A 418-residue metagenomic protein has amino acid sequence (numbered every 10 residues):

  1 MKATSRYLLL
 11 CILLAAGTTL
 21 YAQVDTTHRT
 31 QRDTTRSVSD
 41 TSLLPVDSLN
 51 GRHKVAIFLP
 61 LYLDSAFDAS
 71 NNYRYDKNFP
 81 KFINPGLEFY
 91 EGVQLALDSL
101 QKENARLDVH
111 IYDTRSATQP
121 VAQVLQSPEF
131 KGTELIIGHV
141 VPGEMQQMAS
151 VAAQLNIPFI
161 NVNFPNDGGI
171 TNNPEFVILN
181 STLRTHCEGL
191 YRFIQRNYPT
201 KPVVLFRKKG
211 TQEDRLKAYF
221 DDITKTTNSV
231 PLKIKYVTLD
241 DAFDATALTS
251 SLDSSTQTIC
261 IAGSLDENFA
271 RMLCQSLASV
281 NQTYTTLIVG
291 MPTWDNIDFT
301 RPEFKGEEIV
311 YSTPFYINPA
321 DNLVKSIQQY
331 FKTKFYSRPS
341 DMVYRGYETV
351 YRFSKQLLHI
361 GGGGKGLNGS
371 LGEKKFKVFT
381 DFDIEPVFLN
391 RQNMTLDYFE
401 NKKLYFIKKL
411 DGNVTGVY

Functional and structural regions predicted by a protein language model:
M1-T27, F159, L205, V414-Y418: Bacterial Sec-dependent N-terminal signal peptides
T18-K54, A69: Sec-dependent signal peptide cleavage junction
K77-V109: Signal peptide-proximal N-terminal region of secreted/periplasmic/extracellular or secretory-lumen proteins
T118-E134, T246-S255: Short, well-structured alpha-helical segments in soluble
K131-V141, F159-V162, P202-K208, S255-L273 (+2 more regions): Periplasmic-binding protein-like
I137-H139, E144-F206, G210-F220, D298: Extracytoplasmic ligand/sensor domains, especially the bilobed periplasmic-binding protein
C274-R345: Extracellular/periplasmic periplasmic-binding protein-like sensory domains
Y336-S340, S354-V417: Segments of small-molecule ligand-sensing domains
